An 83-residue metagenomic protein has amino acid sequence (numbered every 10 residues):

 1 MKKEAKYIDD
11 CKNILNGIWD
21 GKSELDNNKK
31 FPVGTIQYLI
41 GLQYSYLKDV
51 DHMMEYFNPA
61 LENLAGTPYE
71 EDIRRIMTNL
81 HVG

Functional and structural regions predicted by a protein language model:
K2-A5, L47: Structural motif corresponding to the intra-repeat A-B loop/turn of tetratricopeptide repeats
K3, N28, A65-P68: Structural signature of alpha-solenoid helical repeat scaffolds
E4-Y7, M53: Single-residue signature of alpha-solenoid repeat helices
D10-N13, G17, P59: The canonical alpha-helical register within tetratricopeptide repeats
I14-K30, E70: Flexible helix-coil transition and linker loops at the boundaries of alpha-helical arrays
P32, Y38-L39, I76-N79: "A position-specific structural signal for the A-helix of alpha-solenoid helical repeats
